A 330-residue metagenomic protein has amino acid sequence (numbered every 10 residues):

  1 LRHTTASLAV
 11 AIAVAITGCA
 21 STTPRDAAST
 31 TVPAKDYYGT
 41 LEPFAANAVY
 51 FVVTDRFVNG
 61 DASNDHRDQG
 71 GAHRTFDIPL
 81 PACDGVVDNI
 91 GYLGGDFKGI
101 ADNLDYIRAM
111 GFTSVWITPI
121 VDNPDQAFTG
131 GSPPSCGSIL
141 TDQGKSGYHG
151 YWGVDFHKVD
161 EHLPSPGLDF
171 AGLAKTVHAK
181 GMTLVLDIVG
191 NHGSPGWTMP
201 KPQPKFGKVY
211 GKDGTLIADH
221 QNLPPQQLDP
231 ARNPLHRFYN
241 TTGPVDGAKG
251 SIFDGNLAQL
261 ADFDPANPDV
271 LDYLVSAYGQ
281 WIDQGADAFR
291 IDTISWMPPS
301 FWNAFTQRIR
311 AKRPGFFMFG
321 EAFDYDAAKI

Functional and structural regions predicted by a protein language model:
L1-L8: Bacterial N-terminal signal peptides that target proteins for export
A15-G18: C-terminal motif of bacterial Sec signal peptides marking the signal peptidase cleavage site
T22-T183, N191, A261: N-terminal structural segment of carbohydrate-active enzymes
T23-V58, G94, L186, G190-H192 (+7 more regions): N-terminal module-boundary/linker segments of secreted carbohydrate-active enzymes
V32-P33, A174-H178, H192, K205-K208 (+1 more regions): Active-site-proximal helices and loops of the catalytic beta/alpha 8
L41-A46, R108-G111, W116, P166 (+8 more regions): Extracellular/periplasmic catalytic domains that process cell-envelope and extracellular macromolecules
R56, W116-A127, D187-W197, T293-P298 (+1 more regions): Short, solvent-exposed turn/loop segments enriched in Gly/Ser/Thr/Pro and often Arg
D65-R74, N123-G153, G190-A248, Q307: Aromatic- and acidic-residue-enriched segments that line the glycan-binding/catalytic groove of carbohydrate-active
